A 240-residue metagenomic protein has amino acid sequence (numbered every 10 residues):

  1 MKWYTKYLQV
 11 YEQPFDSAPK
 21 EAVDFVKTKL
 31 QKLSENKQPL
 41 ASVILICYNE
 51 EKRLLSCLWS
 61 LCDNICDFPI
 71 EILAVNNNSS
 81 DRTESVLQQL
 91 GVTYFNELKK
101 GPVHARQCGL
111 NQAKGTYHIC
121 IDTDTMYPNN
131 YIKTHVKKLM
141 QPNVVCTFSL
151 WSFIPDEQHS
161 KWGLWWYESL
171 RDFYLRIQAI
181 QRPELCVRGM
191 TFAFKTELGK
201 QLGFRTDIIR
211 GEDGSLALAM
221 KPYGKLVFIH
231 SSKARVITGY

Functional and structural regions predicted by a protein language model:
M1-S60: N-proximal low-complexity "stem/linker" segments adjacent to membrane-targeting elements
N76-E84: A conserved acidic beta->alpha catalytic loop
E97-A113: Glycine-rich, basic loop-to-helix element that forms the pyrophosphate-binding segment of sugar-nucleotide handling
K114-G115, V187-L202: Conserved nucleotide-sugar donor-binding and metal-coordinating catalytic region shared by glycosyltransferases
H118: Short aromatic/hydrophobic "clamp" motif used to bind/position activated sugar donors
N130-K161: Conserved donor NDP-sugar-binding/catalytic core segment of glycosyltransferases
S149-P155, G163-E184: Short, flexible, basic/aromatic active-site loop/helix in glycosyltransferases
R210-L216: Acidic donor-binding loop at a coil-to-helix junction in glycosyltransferase catalytic cores that engages
